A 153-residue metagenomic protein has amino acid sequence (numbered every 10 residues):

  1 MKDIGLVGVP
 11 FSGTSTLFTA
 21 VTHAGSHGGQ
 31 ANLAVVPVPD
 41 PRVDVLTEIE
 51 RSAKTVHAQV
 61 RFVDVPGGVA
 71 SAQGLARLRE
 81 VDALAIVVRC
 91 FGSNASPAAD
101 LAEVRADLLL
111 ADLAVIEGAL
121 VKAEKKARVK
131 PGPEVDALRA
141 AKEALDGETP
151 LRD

Functional and structural regions predicted by a protein language model:
M1-A98, I116: Conserved G1/Walker A P-loop phosphate-binding module
K2-S12, F18, K122-D153: C-terminal-of-GTPase-core extension/linker across diverse P-loop GTPases
R61-V63, D82-R89, L101, R105-A123 (+1 more regions): Conserved beta-strand/loop subsegment of P-loop NTPase cores
S71, N94, L101, A106 (+3 more regions): Amphipathic alpha-helical coiled-coil segments with heptad-repeat character
